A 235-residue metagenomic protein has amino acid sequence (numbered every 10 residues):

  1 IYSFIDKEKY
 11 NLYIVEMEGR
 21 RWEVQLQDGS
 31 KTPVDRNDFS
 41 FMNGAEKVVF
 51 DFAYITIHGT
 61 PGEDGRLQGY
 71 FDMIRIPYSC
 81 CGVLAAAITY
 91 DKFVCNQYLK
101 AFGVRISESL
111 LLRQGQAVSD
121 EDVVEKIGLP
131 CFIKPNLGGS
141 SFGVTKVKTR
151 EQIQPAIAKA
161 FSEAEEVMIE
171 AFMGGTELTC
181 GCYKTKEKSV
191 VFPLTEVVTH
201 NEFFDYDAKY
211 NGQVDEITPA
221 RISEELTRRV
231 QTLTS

Functional and structural regions predicted by a protein language model:
I1-L84, I88-Y90, V94, R113-E121: ATP-binding N-terminal substructure of ATP-dependent carboxylate-amine bond-forming enzymes
L12, K47, I88-T176: Active-site nucleotide/adenylate-binding loops and adjacent lid/helix of ATP-dependent enzymes
E16-E18, G82, L110-R113, K148 (+2 more regions): Residues at the C-termini of beta-strands that transition into short coil/loop
W22-V24, F41, V83, V144-V147 (+2 more regions): Short clusters of hydrophobic/aromatic residues that line enzyme substrate/ligand-binding pockets
S79, S107-E108, F192, F204: A short, local hydrophobic-aromatic micro-motif
K148-S235: Phosphate-binding site of ATP-dependent enzymes
